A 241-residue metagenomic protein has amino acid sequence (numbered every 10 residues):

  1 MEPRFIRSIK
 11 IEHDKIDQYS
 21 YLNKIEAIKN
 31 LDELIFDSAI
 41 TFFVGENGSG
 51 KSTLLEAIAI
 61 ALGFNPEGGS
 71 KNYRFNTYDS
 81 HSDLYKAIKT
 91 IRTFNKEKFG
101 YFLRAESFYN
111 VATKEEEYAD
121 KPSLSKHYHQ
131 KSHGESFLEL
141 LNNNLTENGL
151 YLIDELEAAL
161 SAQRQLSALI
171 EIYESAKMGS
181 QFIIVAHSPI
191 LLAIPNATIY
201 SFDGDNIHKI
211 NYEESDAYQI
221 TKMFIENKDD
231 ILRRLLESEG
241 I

Functional and structural regions predicted by a protein language model:
M1-D32, D37: N-terminal pre-Walker A segment at the start of P-loop NTPase domains
I28-S38, N144-T146, E174-A176: Phosphate-binding P-loop
A39, F99, E147-L150, A176-I183 (+1 more regions): Loop/turn-to-beta-strand initiation segments
I40-F42, T53-E117: ABC ATPase nucleotide-binding domain signature region
E46-N47: The conserved Walker
G50: Conserved glycine(s) of the Walker
K131-E155, Q163-S175: GG-anchored amphipathic helix commonly corresponding to the ABC/SMC/Rad50 NBD signature/C-loop
Q163, S167-Q181, S188-I241: C-terminal lobe/lid and adjacent interdomain/linker elements of RecA-like ASCE P-loop ATPase modules
